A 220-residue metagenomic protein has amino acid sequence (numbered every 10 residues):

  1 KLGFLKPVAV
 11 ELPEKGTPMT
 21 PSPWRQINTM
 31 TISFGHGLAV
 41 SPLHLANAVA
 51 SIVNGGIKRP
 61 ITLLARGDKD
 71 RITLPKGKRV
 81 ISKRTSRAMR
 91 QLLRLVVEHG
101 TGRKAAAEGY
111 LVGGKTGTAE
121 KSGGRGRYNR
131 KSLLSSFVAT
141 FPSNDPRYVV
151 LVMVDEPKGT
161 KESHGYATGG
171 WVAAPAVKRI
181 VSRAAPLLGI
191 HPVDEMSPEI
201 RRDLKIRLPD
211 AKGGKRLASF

Functional and structural regions predicted by a protein language model:
K1-P157, G169, L208, G213-F220: Beta-lactam-recognizing serine transpeptidase/beta-lactamase-like catalytic domain environment
L12, I61-T62, G102, R130 (+4 more regions): A generic "cationic amphipathic patch" detector
D70-G77, T168-F220: Short, gly/Ser/Thr-rich active-site loops of penicillin-recognizing serine hydrolases
T160-Y166: Short acidic, glycine/proline-rich loop/turn micro-motifs
